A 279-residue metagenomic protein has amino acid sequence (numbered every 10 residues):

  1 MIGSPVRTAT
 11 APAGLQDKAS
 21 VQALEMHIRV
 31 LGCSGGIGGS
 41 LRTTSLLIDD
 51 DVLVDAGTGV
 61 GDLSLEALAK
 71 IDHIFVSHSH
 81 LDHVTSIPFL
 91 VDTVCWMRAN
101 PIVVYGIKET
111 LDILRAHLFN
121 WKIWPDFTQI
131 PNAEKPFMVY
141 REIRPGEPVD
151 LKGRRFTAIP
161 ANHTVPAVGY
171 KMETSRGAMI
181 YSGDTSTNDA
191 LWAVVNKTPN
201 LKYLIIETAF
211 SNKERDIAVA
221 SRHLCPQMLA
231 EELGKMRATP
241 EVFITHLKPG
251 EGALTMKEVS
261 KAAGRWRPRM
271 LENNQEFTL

Functional and structural regions predicted by a protein language model:
M1-E25: N-terminal amphipathic/basic-hydrophobic helices that include classical n-h-c signal peptides and signal-anchor
L24-A67, V168-D184: Conserved beta-strand hairpin/beta-sheet module of binuclear metal-dependent hydrolase folds, prominently
I28, H78, L114, F156 (+3 more regions): Divalent metal-coordination and catalytic microenvironments
V54-G57, H73-D82, I107, I180-G183 (+3 more regions): Active-site neighborhood of phospho(di)ester-bond hydrolases with catalytic His/Asp-centered motifs
V60-G106, L201-K202: Active-site metal-binding motif and surrounding structural segment of the metallo-beta-lactamase
E109-A167, G264-T278: Metallo-beta-lactamase
R141-P199: Catalytic core of the metallo-beta-lactamase
S186-E276: Cap/insert and terminal regions of metallo-dependent hydrolase folds
